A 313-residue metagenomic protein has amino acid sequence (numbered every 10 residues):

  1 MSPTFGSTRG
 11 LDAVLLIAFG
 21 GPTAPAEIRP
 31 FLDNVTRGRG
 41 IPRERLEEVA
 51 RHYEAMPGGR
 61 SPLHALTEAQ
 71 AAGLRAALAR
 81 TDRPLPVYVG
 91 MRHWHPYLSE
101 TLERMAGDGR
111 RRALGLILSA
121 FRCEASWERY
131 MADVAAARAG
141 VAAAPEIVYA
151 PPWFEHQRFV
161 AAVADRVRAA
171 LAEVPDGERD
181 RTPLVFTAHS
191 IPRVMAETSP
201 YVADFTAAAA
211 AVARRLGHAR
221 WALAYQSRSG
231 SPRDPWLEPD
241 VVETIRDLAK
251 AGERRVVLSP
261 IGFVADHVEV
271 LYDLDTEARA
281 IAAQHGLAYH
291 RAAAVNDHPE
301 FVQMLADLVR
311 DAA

Functional and structural regions predicted by a protein language model:
S2-A313: Active-site-proximal alpha-helix that buttresses catalytic centers in soluble enzyme cores
